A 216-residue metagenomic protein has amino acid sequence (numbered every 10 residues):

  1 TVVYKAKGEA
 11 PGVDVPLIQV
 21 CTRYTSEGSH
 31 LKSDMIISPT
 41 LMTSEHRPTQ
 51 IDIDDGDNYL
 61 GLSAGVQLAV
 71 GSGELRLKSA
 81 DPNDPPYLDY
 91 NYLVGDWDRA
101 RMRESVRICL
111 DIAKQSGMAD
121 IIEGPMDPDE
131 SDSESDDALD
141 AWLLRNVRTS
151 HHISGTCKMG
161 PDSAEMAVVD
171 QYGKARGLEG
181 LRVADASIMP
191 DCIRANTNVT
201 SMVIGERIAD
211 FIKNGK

Functional and structural regions predicted by a protein language model:
T1-D57, V66-Q67, D111-S116, D120 (+4 more regions): Mid-to-C-terminal "cap/lid" subdomains and adjacent gly/pro-rich loops that border and regulate access to redox
G8, L93-A100, D132, R194-N196: Conserved, non-catalytic sequence blocks in retroelement Pol enzymes and Pol-derived host proteins
T22, N58-P82: Active-site substrate-recognition segment that forms the wall of the catalytic cavity or substrate channel
S38-M42, P48, L62, G117-R194: A glycine-rich dinucleotide-binding beta-alpha-beta segment and adjacent secondary-structure elements that constitute
G73-R76, P85-L88, V168-V169, D191-R194: Cytochrome P450 core scaffold surrounding the K-helix E-X-X-R motif and the conserved "meander" helix-loop region
L77, M102, V106-D111: Extended amphipathic alpha-helical segments enriched in small hydrophobics
N83-L93, Q115-E123: Glycine-rich active-site loop/strand segments that organize a redox cofactor
D191-I212: A conserved FAD-binding loop/helix module that cradles the flavin
